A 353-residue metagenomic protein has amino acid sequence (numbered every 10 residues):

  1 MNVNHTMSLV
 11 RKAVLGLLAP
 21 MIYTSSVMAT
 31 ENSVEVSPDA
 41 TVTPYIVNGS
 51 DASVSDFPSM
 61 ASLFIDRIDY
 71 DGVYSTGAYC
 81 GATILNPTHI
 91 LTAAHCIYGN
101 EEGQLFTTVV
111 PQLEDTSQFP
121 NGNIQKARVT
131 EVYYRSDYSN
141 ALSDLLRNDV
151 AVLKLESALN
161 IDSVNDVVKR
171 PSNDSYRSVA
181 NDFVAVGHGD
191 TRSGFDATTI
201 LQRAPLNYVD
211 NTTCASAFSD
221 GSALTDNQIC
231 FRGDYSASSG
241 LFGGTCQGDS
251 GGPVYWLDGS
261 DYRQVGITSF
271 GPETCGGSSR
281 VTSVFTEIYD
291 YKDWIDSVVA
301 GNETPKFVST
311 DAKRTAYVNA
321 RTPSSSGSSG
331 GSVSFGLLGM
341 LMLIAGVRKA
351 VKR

Functional and structural regions predicted by a protein language model:
N2-M21, S25-H89, N100, G243 (+1 more regions): Protease-domain processing segments flanking chymotrypsin-fold serine proteases, especially trypsin-like
E31-S55, Y98, Q104-I161, N173-S175 (+2 more regions): Conserved catalytic-core segment of clan PA serine endopeptidases
F57-L63, R67-A78, N160-V167, N207-G252 (+3 more regions): Active-site region of chymotrypsin-like
R67-D69, I90, C96-Y98, Y138-N140 (+4 more regions): Solvent-exposed loop/turn segments at secondary-structure junctions within structured extracellular/periplasmic domains
T83-I97, I200-Y208, Q247-G248, G252-S325: C-terminal subregion of chymotrypsin/trypsin-like serine protease catalytic domains
L146-A237: Chymotrypsin/trypsin-fold serine protease catalytic domain
S326-G336: Short acidic, low-complexity intrinsically disordered linear motifs used for protein-protein interactions
S334-K352: A cross-kingdom C-terminal cell-surface attachment/processing module
